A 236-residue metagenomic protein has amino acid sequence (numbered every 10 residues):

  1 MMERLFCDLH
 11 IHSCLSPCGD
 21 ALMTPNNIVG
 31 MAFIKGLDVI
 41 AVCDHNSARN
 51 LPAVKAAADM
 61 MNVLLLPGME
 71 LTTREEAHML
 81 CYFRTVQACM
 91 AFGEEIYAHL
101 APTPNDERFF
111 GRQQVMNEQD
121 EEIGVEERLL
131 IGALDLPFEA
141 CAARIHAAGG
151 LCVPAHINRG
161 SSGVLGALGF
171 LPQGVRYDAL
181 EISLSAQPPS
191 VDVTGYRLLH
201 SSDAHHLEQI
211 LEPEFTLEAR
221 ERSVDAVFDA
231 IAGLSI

Functional and structural regions predicted by a protein language model:
M1-L9, L15-L37, A48-I96, L129-L130 (+2 more regions): Charged catalytic cores and adjacent phosphate/nucleic-acid-binding surfaces used for phosphate/nucleic-acid chemistry
R84-E126, F170: Active-site gating loops and adjacent loop-to-helix segments of metal-dependent hydrolytic enzymes
R112-A148: Alpha-helix-centered segments that form part of catalytic cores
